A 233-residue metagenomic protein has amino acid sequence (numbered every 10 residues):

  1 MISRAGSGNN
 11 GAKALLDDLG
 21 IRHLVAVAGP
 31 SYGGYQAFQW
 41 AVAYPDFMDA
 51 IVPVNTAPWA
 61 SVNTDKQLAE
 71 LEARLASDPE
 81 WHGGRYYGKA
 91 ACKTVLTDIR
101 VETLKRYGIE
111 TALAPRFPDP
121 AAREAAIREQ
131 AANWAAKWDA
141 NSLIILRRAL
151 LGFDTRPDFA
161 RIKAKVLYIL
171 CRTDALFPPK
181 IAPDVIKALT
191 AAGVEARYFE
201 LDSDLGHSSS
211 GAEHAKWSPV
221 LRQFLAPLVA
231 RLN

Functional and structural regions predicted by a protein language model:
G6-A26, Y35, Q39, P45: Conserved acidic catalytic loop of the alpha/beta-hydrolase fold
V27-G29, V54: Short beta-strand immediately N-terminal to the catalytic nucleophile in serine-hydrolase-like folds
G29-P30, C171: Conserved alpha/beta-hydrolase "nucleophile elbow" surrounding the catalytic nucleophile
F47-N133: Alpha/beta-hydrolase-fold enzymes
S142-D158: Active-site nucleophile elbow and catalytic-triad environment of alpha/beta-hydrolase enzymes
I162, Y168-L170, D174: Short beta-strand/loop motif that positions the catalytic acidic residue of the alpha/beta-hydrolase fold
A175-D184: Conserved alpha/beta-hydrolase "acid-adjacent" motif
I186, T190-N233: Catalytic active-site module of serine/aspartate enzymes centered on a nucleophile-bearing elbow/loop
